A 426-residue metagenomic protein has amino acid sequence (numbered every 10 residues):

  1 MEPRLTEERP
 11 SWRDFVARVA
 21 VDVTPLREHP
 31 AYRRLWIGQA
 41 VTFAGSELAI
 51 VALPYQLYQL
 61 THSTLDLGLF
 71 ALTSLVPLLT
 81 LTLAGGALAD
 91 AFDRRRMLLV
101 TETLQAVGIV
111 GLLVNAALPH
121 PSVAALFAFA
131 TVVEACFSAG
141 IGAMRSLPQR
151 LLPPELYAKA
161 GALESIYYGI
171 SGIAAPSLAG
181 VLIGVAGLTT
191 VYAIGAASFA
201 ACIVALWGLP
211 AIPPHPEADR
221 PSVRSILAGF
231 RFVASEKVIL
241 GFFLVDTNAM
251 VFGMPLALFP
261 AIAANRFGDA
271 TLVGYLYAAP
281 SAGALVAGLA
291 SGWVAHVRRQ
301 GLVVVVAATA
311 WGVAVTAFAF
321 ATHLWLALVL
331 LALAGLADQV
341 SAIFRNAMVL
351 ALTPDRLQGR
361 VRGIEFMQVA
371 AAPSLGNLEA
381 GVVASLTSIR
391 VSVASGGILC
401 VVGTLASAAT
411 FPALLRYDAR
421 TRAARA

Functional and structural regions predicted by a protein language model:
M1-A426: Alpha-helical transmembrane-bundle signature of multi-pass membrane transport and export proteins
